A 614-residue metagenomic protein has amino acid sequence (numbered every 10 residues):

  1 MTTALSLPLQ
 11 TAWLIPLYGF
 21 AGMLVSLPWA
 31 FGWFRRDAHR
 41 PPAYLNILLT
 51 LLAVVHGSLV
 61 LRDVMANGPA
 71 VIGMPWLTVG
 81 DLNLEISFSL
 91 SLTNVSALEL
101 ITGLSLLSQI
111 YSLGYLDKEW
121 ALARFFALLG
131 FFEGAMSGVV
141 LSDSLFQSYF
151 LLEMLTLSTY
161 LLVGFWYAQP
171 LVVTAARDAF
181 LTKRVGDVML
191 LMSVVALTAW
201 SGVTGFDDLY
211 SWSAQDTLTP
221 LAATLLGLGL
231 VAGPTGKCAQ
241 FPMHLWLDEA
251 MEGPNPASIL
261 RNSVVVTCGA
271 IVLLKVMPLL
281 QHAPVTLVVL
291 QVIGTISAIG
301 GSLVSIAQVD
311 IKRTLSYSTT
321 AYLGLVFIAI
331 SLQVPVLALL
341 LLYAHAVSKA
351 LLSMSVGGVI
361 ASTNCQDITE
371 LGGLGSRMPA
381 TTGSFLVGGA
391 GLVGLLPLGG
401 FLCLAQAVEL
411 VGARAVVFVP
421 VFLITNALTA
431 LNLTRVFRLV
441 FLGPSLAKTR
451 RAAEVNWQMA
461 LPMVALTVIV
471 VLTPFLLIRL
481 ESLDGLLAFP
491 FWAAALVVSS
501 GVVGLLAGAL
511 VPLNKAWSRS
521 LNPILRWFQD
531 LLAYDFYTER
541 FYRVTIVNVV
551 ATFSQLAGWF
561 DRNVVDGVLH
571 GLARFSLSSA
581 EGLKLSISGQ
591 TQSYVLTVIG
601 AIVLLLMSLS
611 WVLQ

Functional and structural regions predicted by a protein language model:
M1-W13, L17, L24-A127, V203-P220 (+4 more regions): Transmembrane helix-loop-helix hairpins at membrane boundaries of multipass inner-membrane proteins
T3-L17, D37-Y44, N83-L100, G138-L151 (+7 more regions): Membrane-entry segments of alpha-helical transmembrane domains in multi-pass membrane proteins
G22-L24, T50-L61, L106, V194 (+3 more regions): Hydrophobic core of alpha-helical transmembrane segments in multi-pass integral membrane proteins
D37-L51, R177-D187, S376-S384, A453-A465 (+1 more regions): Alpha-helical transmembrane segments and their helix-start/interface "positive-inside/aromatic belt" motifs in integral
N46-R62, G186-V195, G389-L392, V464-F475 (+2 more regions): Hydrophobic alpha-helical membrane-insertion segments
T93-S96, T102, L107-S148, L157-V455 (+1 more regions): Hydrophobic transmembrane alpha-helices and their helix-loop junctions in integral membrane proteins
T449-L506: Hard-cation-handling environments
L483-A488, W517-Q614: Aromatic-capped, Gly/Pro-kinked transmembrane alpha-helices
